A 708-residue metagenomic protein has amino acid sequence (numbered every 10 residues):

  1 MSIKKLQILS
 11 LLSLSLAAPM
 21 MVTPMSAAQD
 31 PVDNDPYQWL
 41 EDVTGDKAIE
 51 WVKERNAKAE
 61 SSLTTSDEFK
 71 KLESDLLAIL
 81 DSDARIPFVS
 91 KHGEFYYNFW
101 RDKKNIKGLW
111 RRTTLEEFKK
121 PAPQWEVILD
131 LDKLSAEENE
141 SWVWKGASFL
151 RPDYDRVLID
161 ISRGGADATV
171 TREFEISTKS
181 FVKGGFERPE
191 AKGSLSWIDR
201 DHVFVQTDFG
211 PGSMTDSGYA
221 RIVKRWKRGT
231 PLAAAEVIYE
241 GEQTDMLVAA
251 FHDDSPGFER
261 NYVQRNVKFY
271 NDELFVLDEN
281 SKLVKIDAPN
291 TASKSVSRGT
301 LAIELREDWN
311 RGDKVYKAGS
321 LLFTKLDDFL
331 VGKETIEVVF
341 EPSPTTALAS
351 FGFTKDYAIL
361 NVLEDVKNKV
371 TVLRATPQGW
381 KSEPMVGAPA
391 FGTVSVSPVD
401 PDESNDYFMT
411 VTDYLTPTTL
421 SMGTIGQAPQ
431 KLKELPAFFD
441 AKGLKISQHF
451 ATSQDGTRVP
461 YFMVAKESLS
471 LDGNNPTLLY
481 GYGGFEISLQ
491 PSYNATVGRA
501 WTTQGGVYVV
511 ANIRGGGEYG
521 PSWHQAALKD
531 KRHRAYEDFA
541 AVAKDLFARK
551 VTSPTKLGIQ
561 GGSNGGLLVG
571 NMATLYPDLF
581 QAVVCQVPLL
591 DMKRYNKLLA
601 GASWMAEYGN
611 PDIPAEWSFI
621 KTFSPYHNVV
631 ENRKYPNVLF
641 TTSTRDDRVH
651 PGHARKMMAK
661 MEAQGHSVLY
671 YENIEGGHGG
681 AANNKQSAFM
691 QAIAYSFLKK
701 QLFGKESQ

Functional and structural regions predicted by a protein language model:
E50-F149, D160, L247-N266, Y270-R306 (+9 more regions): Non-catalytic accessory segments flanking enzyme active sites
R111-T114, R172-I176, A220-G229, L274-E279 (+2 more regions): Beta-propeller blade signature
Q124-G146, R156-I161, A166-H202, Q206-S213: Asp-box/WD-like beta-propeller blade repeats and closely related beta-sheet repeat scaffolds
W125, I176-R188, T230-E242, L277-I286 (+2 more regions): Blade-edge beta-strand/turn elements of extracellular beta-propeller and related beta-sheet repeat scaffolds
D132-D153, D160-A168, S180, G185 (+5 more regions): Cap/lid segment of the alpha/beta-hydrolase catalytic domain
S162-R163, T207-R221, L305-Y316, I487: Short, conserved, GDST-rich strand-edge loop motifs in beta-rich repeat architectures
A220-N266: Polar, glycine-rich mid-to-C-terminal structural blocks that act as macromolecule-binding/assembly scaffolds
V497, T503, V510-Q708: Active-site-proximal cap/loop segments of hydrolase catalytic domains
